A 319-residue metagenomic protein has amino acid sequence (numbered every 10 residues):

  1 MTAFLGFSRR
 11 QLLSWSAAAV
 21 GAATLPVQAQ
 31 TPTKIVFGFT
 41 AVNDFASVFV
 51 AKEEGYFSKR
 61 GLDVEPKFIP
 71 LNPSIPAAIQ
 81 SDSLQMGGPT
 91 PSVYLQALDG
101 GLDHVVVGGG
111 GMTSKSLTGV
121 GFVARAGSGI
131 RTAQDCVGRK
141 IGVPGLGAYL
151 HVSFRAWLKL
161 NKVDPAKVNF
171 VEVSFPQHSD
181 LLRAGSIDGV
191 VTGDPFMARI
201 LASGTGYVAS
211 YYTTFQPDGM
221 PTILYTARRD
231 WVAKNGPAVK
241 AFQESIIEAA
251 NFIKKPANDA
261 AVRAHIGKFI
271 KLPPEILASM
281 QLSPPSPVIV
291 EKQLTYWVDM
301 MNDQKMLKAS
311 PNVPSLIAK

Functional and structural regions predicted by a protein language model:
T2-A19: N-terminal secretory signal peptides and thylakoid transit peptides that target proteins across membranes
L25-A29: Sec/Tat signal peptide C-region and signal peptidase I cleavage site
Q30-N161, V171-E172, D188-D194, A209-S210 (+1 more regions): Short, glycine-/small- and polar/acidic-enriched structural segments that line small-molecule recognition paths
E53, Q80, D99, K159 (+7 more regions): Sec-exported extracytoplasmic/periplasmic mature domains
G55, A77, S81, L95 (+10 more regions): Solvent-exposed, polar/charged alpha-helical surfaces in well-ordered, non-transmembrane soluble domains, broadly
S92, P176-A264: Pocket-lining segment of extracytoplasmic ligand-binding domains
A126-Q134, V163-D164, D230-V239: Short helix-loop capping/hinge motifs at secondary-structure junctions, enriched in acidic/polar residues
V232-K308: Secondary-structure end/capping motifs
